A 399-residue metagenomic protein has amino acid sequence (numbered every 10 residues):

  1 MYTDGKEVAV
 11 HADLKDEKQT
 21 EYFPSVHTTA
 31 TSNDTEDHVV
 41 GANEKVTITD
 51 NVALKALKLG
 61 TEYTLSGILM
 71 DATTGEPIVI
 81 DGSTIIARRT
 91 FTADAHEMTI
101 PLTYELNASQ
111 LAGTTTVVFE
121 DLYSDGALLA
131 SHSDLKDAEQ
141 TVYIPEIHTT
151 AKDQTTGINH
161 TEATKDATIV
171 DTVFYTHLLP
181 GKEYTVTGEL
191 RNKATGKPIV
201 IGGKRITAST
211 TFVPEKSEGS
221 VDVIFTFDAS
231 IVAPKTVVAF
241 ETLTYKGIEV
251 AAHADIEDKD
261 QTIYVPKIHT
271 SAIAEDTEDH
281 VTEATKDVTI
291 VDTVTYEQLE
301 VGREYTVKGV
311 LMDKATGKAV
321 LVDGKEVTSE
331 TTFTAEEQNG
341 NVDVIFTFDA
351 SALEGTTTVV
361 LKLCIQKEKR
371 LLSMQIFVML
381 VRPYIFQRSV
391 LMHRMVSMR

Functional and structural regions predicted by a protein language model:
M1-R399: Solvent-exposed loop/turn and edge beta-strand elements of beta-rich ligand-binding domains
